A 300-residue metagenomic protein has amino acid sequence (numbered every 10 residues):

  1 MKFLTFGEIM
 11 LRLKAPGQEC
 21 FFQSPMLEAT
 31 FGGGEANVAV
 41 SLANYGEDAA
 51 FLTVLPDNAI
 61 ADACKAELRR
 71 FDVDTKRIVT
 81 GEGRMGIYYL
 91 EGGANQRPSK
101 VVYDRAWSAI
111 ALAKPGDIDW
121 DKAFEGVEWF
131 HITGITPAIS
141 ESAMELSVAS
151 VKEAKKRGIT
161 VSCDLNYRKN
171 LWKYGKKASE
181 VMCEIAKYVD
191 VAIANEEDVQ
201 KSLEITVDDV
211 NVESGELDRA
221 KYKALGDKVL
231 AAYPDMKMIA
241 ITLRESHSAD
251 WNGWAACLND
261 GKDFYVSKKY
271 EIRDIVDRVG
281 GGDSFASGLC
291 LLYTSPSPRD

Functional and structural regions predicted by a protein language model:
M1-E19: Positively charged, low-complexity intrinsically disordered leader regions
F21-V38: Short catalytic helix/loop segments, enriched in acidic residues and glycine and frequently bearing histidine
F31, S248, E271-L289: Short glycine/threonine-rich catalytic loop with a Thr-x-Gly-x-Asp
N37-D48, L292: Alpha-helix C-terminal capping segments
D48-I135: Conserved N-terminal subdomain of the carbohydrate kinase-like
T160-V161: Short beta-strand/loop segments at the ligand-binding rim of alpha/beta enzyme cores
L171-K262: Conserved phosphate/ATP/ADP-binding segment of small-molecule kinases
Y293-D300: Conserved small/polar residues in nucleotide/adenosyl-binding loops
